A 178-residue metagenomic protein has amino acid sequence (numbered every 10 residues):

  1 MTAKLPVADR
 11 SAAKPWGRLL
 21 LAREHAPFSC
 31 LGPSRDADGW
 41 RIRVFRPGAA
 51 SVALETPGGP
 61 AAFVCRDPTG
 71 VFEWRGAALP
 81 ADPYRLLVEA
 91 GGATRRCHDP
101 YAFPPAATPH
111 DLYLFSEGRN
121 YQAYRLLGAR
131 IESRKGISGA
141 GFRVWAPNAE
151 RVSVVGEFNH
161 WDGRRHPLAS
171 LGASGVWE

Functional and structural regions predicted by a protein language model:
T2-G48, R96-E150: Non-catalytic, glycine-rich low-complexity segments
P33, R41-A81, L87-Y101, R134 (+1 more regions): Aromatic-rich carbohydrate-binding modules that target alpha-glucans
